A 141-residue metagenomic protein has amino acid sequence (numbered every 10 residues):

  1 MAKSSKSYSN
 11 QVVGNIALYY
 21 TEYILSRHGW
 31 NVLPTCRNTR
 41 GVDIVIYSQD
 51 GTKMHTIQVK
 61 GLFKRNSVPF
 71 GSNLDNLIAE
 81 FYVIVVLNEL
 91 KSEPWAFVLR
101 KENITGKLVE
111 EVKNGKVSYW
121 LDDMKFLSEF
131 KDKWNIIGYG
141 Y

Functional and structural regions predicted by a protein language model:
M1-R40, V45-Y141: Mixed-charge (Asp/Glu-Lys/Arg
